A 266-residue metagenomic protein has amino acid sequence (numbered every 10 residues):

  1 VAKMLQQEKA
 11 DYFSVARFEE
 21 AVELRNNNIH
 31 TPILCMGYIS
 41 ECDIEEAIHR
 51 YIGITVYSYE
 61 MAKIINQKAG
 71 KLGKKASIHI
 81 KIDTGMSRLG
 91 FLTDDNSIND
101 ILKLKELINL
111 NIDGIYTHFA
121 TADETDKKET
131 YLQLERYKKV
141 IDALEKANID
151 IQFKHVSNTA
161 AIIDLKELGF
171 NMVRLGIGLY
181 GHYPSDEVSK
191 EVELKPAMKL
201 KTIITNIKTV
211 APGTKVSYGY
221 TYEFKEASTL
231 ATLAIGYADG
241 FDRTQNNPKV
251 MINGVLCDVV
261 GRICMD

Functional and structural regions predicted by a protein language model:
V1, D11-V15, T31-G37, I52-V56 (+6 more regions): Hydrophobic faces of well-ordered beta-strands that scaffold small-molecule active sites in alpha/beta enzyme cores
V1-I52, V56-I65, D164: N-terminal active-site wall of soluble small-molecule enzyme domains
A2-E8, K68, T84-I203, V210-A211: Active-site loop/helix belt of alpha/beta enzymes
L24, L230-A234, C264-D266: A generic structural motif
F170, V260-G261: Hydrophobic structural segments
A197-N246: Functionally critical, mid-to-C-terminal surface segments that flank or help form catalytic/ligand
I204, L256-V259: Conserved hydrophobic positions within beta-strands
